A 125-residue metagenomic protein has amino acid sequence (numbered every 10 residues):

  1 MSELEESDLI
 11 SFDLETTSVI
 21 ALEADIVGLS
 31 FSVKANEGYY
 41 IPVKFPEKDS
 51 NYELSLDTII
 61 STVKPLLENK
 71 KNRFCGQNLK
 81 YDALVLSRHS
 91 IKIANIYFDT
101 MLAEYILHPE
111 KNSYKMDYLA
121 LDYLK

Functional and structural regions predicted by a protein language model:
M1-D122: Conserved RNase H-like, two-metal-ion catalytic cores of nucleic-acid enzymes
K125: Glycine-rich, acidic and aromatic/proline-enriched surface loops and short helix-turn segments that act as binding
